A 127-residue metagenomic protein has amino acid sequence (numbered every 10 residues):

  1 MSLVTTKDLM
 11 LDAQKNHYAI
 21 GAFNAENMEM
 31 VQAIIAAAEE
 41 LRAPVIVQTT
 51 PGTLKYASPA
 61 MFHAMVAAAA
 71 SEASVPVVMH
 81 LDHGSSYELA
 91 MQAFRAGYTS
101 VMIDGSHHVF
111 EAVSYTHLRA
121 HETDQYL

Functional and structural regions predicted by a protein language model:
M1-I20: N-terminal amphipathic alpha-helix/helix-capping segment at the start of soluble metabolic enzymes
I20-F23, V45-V47, V77-L81, V101-I103: Hydrophobic faces of well-ordered beta-strands that scaffold small-molecule active sites in alpha/beta enzyme cores
M30, L54-Q92, A96: N-terminal active-site wall of soluble small-molecule enzyme domains
V45-P59, G105-A112: Glycine-rich, proline-tolerant flexible connector loops at the mouths of alpha/beta enzymes
T116-T123: Conserved small/polar residues in nucleotide/adenosyl-binding loops
Y126: Cationic, low-complexity basic patches in intrinsically disordered or flexible, solvent-exposed regions
